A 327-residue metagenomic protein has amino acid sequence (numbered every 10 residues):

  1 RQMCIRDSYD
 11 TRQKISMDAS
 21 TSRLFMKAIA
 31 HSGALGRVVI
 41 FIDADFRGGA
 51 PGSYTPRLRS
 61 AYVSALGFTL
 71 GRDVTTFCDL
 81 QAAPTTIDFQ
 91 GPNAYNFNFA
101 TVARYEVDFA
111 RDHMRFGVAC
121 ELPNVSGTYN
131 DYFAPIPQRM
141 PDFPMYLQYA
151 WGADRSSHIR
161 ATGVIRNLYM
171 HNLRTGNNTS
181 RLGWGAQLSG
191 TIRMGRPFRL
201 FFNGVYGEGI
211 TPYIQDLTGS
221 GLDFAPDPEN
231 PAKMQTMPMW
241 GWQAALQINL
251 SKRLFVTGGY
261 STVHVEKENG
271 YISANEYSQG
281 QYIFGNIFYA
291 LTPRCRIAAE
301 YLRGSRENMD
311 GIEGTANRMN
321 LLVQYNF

Functional and structural regions predicted by a protein language model:
Q2, Y9-S126, R139-M140, P144 (+3 more regions): Outer membrane beta-barrel
Y9-S16, P51, G91-N93, F133-P135 (+6 more regions): Outer-membrane beta-barrel proteins
Q13-S22, T55-R59, F97-T101, R139-F143 (+4 more regions): Residues that define the transmembrane beta-barrel architecture of outer-membrane proteins
H31, D45-P51, F77-D79, P84-F89 (+7 more regions): Sequence/structural signature of outer-membrane beta-barrel proteins
I42-F46, L70-V74, V118-L122, A161-I165 (+5 more regions): Transmembrane beta-barrel strands of outer-membrane/channel proteins
A153-Y277: Detector for outer-membrane/organellar transmembrane beta-barrel domains, recognizing the amphipathic beta-strand
N286-E300: C-terminal closing repeat unit and adjoining cap/tail of repeat-based domains
Y289-L291, G314-F327: Outer-membrane beta-barrel "beta-signal"
